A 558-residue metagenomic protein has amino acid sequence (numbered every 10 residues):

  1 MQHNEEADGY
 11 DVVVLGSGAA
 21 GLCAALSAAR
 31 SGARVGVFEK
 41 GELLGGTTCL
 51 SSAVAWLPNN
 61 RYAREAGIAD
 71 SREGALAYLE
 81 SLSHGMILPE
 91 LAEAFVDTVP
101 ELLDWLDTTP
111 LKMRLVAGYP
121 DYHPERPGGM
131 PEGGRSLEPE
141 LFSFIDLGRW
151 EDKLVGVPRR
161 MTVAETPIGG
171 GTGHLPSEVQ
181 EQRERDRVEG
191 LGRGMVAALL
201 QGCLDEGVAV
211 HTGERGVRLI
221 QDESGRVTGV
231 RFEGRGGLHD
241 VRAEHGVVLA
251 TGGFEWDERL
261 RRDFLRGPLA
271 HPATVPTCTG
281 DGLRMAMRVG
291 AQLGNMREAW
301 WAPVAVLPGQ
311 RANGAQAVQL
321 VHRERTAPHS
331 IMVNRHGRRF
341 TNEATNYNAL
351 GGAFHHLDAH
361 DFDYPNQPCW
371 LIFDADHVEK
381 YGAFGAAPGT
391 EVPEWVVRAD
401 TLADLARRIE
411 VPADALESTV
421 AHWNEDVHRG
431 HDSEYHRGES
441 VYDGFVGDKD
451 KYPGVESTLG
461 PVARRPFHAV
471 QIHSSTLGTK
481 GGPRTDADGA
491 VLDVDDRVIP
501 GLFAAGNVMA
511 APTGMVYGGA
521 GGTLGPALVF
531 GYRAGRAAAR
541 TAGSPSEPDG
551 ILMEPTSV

Functional and structural regions predicted by a protein language model:
M1-V12, R30, T513, Y517 (+2 more regions): Extreme N-terminal leader/targeting segments of oxidoreductases
V12-V37: N-terminal Rossmann-like FAD-binding beta1-loop-alpha1 element of flavoenzymes
G41-G67, A77: Conserved N-terminal glycine-rich FAD pyrophosphate-binding loop of Rossmann-like flavoproteins
V96-G236, E258, V306, V420 (+2 more regions): Conserved redox-cofactor binding core of oxidoreductases
E132, S143-G169, G173, L283 (+1 more regions): An anion/pyrophosphate-binding glycine-rich loop and adjacent beta-alpha core in soluble alpha-beta enzymes
E184-R193, D205, G234-Q310, D358 (+3 more regions): Glycine-rich loop(s) and the adjacent beta-strand/alpha-helix scaffold that form part
R218, R226, A415-P512, V516: A glycine-rich dinucleotide-binding beta-alpha-beta segment and adjacent secondary-structure elements that constitute
H360-P466, A534-A537, T541, P548-V558: Helix-rich C-terminal "cap"/substrate-channel and partner-interaction subdomain that packs against the flavin-binding
